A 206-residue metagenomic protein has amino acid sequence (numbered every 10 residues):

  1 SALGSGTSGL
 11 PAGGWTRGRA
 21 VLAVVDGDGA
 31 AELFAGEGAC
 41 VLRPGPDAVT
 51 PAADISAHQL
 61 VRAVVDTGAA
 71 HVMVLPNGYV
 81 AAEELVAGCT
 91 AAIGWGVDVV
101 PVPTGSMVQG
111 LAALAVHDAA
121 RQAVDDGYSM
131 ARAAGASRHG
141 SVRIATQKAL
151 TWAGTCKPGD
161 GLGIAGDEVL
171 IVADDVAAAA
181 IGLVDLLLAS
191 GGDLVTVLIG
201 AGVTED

Functional and structural regions predicted by a protein language model:
S1-D206: N-terminal loops that bind phosphate or other acidic moieties and the adjacent beta-alpha structural core
